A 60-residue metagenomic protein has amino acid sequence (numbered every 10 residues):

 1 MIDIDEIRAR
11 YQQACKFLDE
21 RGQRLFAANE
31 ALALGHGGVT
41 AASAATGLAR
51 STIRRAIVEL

Functional and structural regions predicted by a protein language model:
M1-L60: Double-stranded DNA-binding cores of transcription factors and transposases
